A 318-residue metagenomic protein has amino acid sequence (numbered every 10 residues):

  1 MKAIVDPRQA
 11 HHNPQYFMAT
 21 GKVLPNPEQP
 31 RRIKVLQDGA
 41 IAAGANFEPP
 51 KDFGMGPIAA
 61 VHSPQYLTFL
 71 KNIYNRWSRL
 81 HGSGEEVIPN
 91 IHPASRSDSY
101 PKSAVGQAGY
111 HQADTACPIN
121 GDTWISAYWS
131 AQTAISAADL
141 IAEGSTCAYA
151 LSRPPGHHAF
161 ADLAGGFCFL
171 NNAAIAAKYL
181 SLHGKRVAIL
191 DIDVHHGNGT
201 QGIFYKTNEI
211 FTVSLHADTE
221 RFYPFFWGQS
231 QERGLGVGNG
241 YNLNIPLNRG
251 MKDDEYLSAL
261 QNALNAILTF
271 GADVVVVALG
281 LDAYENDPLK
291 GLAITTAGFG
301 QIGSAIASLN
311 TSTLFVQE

Functional and structural regions predicted by a protein language model:
M1-L190, H195-Q317: HDAC/HDAC-like amidohydrolase catalytic core signature
